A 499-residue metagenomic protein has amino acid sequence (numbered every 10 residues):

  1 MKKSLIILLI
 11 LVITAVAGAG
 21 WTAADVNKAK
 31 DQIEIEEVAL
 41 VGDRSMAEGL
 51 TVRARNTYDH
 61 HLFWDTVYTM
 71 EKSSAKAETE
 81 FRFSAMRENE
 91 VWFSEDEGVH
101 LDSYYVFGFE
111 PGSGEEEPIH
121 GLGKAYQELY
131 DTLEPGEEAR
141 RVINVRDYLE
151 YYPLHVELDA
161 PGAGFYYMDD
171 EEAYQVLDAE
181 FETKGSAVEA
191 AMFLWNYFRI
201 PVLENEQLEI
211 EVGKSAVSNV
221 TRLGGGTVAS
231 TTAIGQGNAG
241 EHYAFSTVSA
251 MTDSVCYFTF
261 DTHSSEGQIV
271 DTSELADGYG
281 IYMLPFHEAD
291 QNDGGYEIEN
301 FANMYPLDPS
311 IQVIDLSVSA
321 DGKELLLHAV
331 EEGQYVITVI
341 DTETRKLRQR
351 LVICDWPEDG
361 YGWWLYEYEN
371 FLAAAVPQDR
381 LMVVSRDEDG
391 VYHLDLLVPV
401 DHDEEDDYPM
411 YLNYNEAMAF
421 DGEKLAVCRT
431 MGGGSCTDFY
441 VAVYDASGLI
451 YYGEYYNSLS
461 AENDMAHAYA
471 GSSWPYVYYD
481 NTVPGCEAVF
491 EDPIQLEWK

Functional and structural regions predicted by a protein language model:
L5-A23: Hydrophobic membrane-insertion alpha-helices, especially the h-region of bacterial N-terminal signal peptides
V26-E116, H120-K124: N-terminal, intrinsically disordered, polar/charged segments of Gram-positive cell-envelope systems that serve as
A47-T57, E157-D159, E180-K184, A190-A191 (+5 more regions): Structural signature of eukaryotic scaffold interfaces centered on beta-propeller domains
D96-E324: Long, acidic/polar, low-complexity amphipathic helices and coiled-coil-like
Y197-V202, Q207, D271-D290, Y335-R345 (+2 more regions): Beta-propeller blade signature
N205-N238, H287-S310, L351-D359, D389-M410 (+1 more regions): Surface-exposed loop and turn segments in beta-propeller and other repeat-based domains that flank or scaffold
F258-S264, D271-L275, L327-E331, A375-D379 (+3 more regions): Beta-strand C-termini and the immediately following turn/loop, strongest in propeller blades
D355-C436: C-terminal structural cap/anchor segments
